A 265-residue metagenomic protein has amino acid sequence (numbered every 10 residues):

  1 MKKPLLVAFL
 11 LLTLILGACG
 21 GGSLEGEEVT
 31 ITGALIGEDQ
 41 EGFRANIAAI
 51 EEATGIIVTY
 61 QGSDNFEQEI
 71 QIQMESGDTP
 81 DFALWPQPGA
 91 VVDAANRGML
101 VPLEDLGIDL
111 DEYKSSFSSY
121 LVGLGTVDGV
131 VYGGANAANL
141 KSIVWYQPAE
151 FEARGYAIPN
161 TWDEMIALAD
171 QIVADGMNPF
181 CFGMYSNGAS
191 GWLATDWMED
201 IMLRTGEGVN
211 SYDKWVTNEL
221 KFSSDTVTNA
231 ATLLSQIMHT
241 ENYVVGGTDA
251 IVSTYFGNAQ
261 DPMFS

Functional and structural regions predicted by a protein language model:
M1-P4: Positively charged n-region of N-terminal signal peptides that target proteins for export
A8-G17: Bacterial N-terminal signal peptides
C19-R97, I108-K114, G129, I158: Conserved N-terminal structural module of periplasmic/extracytoplasmic solute-binding proteins
E52-G62, T79, R154-A157, S235-F256: A local structural motif
G62-E69, G89, W162-A167, T248-P262: Short helix-initiation/N-cap motifs at beta->coil->alpha
P88-I143, I166, I172, L193: Hinge/lid segment of periplasmic solute-binding proteins
V127-N136, I166-L220: Extracytoplasmic/periplasmic solute-binding protein
A169-D170, V216-T254: Glycine-centered hinge/linker elements that transmit conformational signals in sensory and ligand-binding systems
